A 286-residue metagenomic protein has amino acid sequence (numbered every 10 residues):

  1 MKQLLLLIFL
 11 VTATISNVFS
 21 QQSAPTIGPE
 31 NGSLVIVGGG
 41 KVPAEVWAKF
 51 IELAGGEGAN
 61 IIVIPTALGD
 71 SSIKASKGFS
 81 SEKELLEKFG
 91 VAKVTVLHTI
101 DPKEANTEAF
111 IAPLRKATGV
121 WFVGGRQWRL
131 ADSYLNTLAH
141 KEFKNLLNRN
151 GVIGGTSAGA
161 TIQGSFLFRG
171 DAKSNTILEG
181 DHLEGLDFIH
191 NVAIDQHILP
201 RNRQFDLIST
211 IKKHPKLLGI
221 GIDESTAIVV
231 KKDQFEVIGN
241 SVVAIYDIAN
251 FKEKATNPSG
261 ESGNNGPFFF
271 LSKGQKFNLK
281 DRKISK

Functional and structural regions predicted by a protein language model:
M1-S23: Bacterial Sec-dependent N-terminal signal peptides
Q21-E57, A67-L68, I73-S80, E84-K93 (+2 more regions): C-terminal and late-domain segments of enzyme folds
I36, G119-V123, G154, I194: Structural motif
I62-T66: Short internal beta-strands
D70-F122: Substrate-binding cleft of extracellular glycoside hydrolase catalytic domains
P113-K116, L138-N150: Catalytic-core regions built around general acid/base machinery
F122-G124, F143-L167: Catalytic nucleophile loop
Q127-T137: Glycine/threonine-rich flexible loop motifs
